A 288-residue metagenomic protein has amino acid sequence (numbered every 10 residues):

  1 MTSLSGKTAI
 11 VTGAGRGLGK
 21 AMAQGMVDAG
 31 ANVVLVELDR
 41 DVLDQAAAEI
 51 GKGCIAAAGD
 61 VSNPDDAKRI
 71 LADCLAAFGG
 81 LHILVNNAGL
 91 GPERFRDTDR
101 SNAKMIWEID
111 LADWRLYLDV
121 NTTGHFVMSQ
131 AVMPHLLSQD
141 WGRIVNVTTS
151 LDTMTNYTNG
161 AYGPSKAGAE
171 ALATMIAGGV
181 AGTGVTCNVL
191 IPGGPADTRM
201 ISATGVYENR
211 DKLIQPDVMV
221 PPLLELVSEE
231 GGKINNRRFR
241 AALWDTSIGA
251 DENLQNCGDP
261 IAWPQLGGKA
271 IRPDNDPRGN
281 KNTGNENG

Functional and structural regions predicted by a protein language model:
S5, K52-G53, D73-N86, P92-E93 (+2 more regions): A glycine-rich helix->loop->beta "capping" turn within Rossmann-like NAD(P)(H)-dependent oxidoreductase domains
T8, G15-G17: Conserved glycine-rich cofactor-binding loop
A29, M154, M175-V185, E230-G232: Active-site-adjacent segment of SDR/Rossmann-fold oxidoreductases
A29-Q45: Conserved glycine-rich Rossmann-like NAD(P)H-binding loop of the short-chain dehydrogenase/reductase
R40, A58-I70, L111: The beta1-alpha1 cofactor-binding region of Rossmann-like NAD(H)/NADP(H)-dependent oxidoreductases
L90, N102-F126, W141, V145 (+1 more regions): Catalytic Tyr-X3-Lys loop
S129, S165: Active-site helix of classical SDR
V189-L190, E208-G288: C-terminal helical subdomain
